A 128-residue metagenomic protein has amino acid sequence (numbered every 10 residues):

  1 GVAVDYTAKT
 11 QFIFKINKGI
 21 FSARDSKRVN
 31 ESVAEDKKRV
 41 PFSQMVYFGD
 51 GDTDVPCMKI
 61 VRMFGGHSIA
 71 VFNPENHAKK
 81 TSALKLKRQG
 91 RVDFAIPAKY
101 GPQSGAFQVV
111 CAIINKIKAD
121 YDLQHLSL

Functional and structural regions predicted by a protein language model:
G1-L128: C-terminal cap/substrate-recognition subdomain and adjoining C-terminal extension of metal-dependent phosphatase-like
